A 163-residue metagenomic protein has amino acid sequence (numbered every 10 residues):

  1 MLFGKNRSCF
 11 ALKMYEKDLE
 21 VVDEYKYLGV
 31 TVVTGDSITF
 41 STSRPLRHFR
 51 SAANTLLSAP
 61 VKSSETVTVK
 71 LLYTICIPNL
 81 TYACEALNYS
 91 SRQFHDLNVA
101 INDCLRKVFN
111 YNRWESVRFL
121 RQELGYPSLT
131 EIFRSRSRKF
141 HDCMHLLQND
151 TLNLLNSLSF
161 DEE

Functional and structural regions predicted by a protein language model:
M1-E24: Short, conserved micro-motifs composed of acidic
M1-N6, Q93-L97, R118-Y126: A glycine-rich phosphate-binding loop feature that marks nucleotide/adenosyl-phosphate handling sites
A11, G35-D36, H141: Short helix/loop capping segments that flank catalytic or ligand/cofactor-binding pockets
E16-N88: Basic, alpha-helical interaction scaffolds
R50, L57, I77, L105-R106 (+3 more regions): Amphipathic alpha-helical interaction motifs in eukaryotic regulatory proteins
C76, L97-V108, S137: Short amphipathic alpha-helical coiled-coil/interface segments
Y82, A86-L87, F94, E115 (+2 more regions): Short, flexible/disordered secondary-structure transition segments
N110-E163: Acidic catalytic cores of enzymes that act on phosphate-bearing nucleotides/polynucleotides
